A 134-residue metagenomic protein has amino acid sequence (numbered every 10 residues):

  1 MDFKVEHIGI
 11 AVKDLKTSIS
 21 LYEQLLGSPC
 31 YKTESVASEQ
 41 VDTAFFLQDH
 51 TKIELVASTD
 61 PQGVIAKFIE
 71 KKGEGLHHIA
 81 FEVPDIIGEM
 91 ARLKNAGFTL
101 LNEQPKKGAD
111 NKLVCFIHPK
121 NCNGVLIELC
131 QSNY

Functional and structural regions predicted by a protein language model:
M1, A44-L47, F81, M90-Y134: Vicinal oxygen chelate
K4-E6, S18, L25-Q40, D60-H77 (+3 more regions): A cross-kingdom feature marking solvent-exposed beta-strand/loop segments within repeated, beta-rich binding/scaffold
K4-K13, A44-L47, A66-R92, C115: Vicinal oxygen chelate
V5, Y22, F46, I53-V56 (+4 more regions): Short, structured motif recognition centered on aromatic/hydrophobic residues
S18-L21, E89-L93: Hydrophobic side chains in well-ordered alpha-helices
V36-K52: C-terminal "cap" of GNAT-fold acetyltransferases
D49-I53, D60-Q62, I86: Short, charged/polar surface micro-motifs in flexible loops or helix N-caps
